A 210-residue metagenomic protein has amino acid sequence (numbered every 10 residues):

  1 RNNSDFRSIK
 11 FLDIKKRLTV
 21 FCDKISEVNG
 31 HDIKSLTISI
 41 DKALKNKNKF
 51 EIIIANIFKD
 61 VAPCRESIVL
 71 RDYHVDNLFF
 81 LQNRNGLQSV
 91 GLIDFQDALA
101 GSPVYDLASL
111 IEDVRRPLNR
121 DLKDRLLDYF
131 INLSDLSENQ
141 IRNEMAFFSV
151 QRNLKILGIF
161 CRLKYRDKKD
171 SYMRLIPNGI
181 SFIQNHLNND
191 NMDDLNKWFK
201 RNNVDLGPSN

Functional and structural regions predicted by a protein language model:
R1-K42, C64-E66, L99, M173-I176: A cross-family kinase active-site recognition segment
R1-L12, P103, L118, Y129-E144: Conserved ATP-binding subdomain of kinase catalytic cores across diverse folds
E27, H31, G158-N210: ATP/Mg2+ or Mg2+-diphosphate-binding catalytic cores that bind nucleotide phosphates or diphosphates via glycine-rich
L36-N46, D135-M145: Short, surface-exposed acidic
S39-I53, R125-L126, Y172-F182: Extended, well-ordered alpha-helical scaffold segments
I54-Y105, P117: Active-site acidic catalytic loop and adjacent metal/ATP-binding pocket of ATP-dependent phosphoryl transfer enzymes
V61, E144-F148: A short helix-loop-helix "switch/interaction" segment in the helical subdomain of ASCE P-loop NTPases
A100-L136, V150-D167, G179-H186: Active-site activation/catalytic loop segments of kinase-like enzymes and analogous catalytic loops in related
